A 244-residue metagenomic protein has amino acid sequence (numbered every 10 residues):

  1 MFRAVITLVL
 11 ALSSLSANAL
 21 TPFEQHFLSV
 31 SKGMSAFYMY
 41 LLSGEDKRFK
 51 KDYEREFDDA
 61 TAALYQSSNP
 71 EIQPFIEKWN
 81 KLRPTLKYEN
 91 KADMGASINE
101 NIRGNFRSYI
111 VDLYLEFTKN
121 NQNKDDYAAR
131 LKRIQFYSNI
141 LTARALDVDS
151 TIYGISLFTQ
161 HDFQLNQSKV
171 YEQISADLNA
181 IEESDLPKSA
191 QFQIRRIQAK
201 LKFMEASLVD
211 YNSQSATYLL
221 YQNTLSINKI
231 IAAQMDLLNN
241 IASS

Functional and structural regions predicted by a protein language model:
M1-L8: Sec-dependent signal peptide recognition, specifically the positively charged N-region followed immediately by
S14-S16: N-terminal signal peptide c-region/cleavage motif recognized by signal peptidases
T21-R48, D125-L157, A216-N239: N-terminal extracytoplasmic segments of bacterial inner-membrane proteins
L28-Y38, R55-D58, A62, N80 (+7 more regions): Generic structural signal for well-ordered, non-membrane alpha-helices
E56-S97, Q167-Q198: Short, solvent-exposed, charged loop/turn and helix-capping segments that join or cap alpha-helices on peripheral
I72-Q122, K200-D210, Q214: Hydrophobic, ordered structural segments
I98-Q198, Y221, L225: Extended amphipathic alpha-helical interaction segments
K188-S244: A cross-kingdom marker for long, charged
